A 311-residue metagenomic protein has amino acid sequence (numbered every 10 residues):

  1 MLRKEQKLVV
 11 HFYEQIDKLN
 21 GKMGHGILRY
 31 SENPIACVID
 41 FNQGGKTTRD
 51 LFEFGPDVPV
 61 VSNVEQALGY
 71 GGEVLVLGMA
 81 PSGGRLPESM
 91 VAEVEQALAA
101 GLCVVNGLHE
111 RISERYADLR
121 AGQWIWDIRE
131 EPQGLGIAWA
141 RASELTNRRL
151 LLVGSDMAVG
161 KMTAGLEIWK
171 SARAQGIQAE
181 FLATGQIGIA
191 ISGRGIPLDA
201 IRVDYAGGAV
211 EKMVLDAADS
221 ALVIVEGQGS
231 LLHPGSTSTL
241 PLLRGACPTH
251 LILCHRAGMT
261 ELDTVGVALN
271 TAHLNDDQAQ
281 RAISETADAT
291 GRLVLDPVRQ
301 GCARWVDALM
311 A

Functional and structural regions predicted by a protein language model:
M1-K46: N-terminal Rossmann-like dinucleotide-binding module
L8-Q15, N33, T48-E65, E261-A311: C-terminal lobe/tail of nucleotide-utilizing enzymes
I39-P59, G188-A200: N-terminal beta-loop-helix "entrance" segment that forms/cooperates in small-molecule cofactor or anionic ligand
G83-P87, E93-R149, V306: Extreme N-terminal, non-catalytic leader segments that precede Walker-type/kinase nucleotide-binding cores
G107-Y116, W126-I128, P132, V203-D216 (+1 more regions): Conserved catalytic-core segment of NTP-binding enzymes
L135-F181: Walker A (P-loop) phosphate-binding motif
W169-D204, D277, S284-D288: N-terminal phosphate/diphosphate-binding loop that engages ATP/GTP or pyrophosphate donors across diverse enzyme folds
